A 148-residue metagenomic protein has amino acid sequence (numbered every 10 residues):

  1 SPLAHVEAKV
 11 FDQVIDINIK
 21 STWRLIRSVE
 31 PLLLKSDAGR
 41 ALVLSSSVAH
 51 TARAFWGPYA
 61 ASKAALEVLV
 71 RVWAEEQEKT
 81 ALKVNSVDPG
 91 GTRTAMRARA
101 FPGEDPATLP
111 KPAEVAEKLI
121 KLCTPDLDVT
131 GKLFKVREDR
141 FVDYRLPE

Functional and structural regions predicted by a protein language model:
S1, L82, D88-A100: Short beta-loop-alpha junction of Rossmann-like oxidoreductase domains
S1, S28-D37: A short helix-coil junction within the Rossmann-fold of NAD(P)-dependent oxidoreductases
S1-L3, E7-D12: Substrate-binding pocket helix/loop in short-chain dehydrogenase/reductase
A8, L34, R40-A65, V70-K79 (+1 more regions): Catalytic loop of short-chain dehydrogenase/reductase
I26-R27, R71: A short, exposed helix-loop element centered on a Lys and neighboring polar residues
S86-V87, T94, P102-R145: C-terminal helical subdomain
